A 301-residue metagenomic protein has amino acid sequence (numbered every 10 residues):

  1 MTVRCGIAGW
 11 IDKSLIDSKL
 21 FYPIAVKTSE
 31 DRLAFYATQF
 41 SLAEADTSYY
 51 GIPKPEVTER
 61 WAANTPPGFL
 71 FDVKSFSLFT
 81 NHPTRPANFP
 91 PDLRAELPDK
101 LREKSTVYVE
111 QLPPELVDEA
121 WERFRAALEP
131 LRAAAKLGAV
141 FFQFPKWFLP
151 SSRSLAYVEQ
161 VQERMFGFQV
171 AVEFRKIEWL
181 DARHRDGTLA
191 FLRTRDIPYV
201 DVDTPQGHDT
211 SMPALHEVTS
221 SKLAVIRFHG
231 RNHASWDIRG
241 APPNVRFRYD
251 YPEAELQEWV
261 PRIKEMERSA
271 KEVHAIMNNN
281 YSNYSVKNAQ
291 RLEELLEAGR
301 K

Functional and structural regions predicted by a protein language model:
M1-K301: Residues lining hydrophobic/aromatic ligand-binding pockets adjacent to catalytic sites
